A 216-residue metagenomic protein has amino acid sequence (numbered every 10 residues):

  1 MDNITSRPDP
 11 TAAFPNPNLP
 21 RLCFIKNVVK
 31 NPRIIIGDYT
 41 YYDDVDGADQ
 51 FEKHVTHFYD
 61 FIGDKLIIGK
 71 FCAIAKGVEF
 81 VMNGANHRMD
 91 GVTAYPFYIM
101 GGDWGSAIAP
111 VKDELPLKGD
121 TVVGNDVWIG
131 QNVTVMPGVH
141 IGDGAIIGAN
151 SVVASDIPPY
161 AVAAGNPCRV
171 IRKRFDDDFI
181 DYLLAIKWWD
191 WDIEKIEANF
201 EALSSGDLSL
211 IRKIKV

Functional and structural regions predicted by a protein language model:
M1-R33, F97: Extended, small-residue-rich solenoid/repeat segments and analogous flexible loops that form exposed scaffolds
D2-R7, A13, Y98, G105-V135 (+1 more regions): C-terminal segments of enzyme domains that contribute to small-molecule binding surfaces
F24, I34, Y41-V135: Flexible, glycine/small-residue-enriched loop-and-beta-strand segment within the central core of proteins
V29, V92, L208-I211: Short clusters of hydrophobic/aromatic residues that line enzyme substrate/ligand-binding pockets
Y39, G69-F71, G144, G148-N150: Outer-envelope exported proteins of Gram-negative bacteria
T121, N132-A145, S151-A154: Beta-rich strand-turn-strand
